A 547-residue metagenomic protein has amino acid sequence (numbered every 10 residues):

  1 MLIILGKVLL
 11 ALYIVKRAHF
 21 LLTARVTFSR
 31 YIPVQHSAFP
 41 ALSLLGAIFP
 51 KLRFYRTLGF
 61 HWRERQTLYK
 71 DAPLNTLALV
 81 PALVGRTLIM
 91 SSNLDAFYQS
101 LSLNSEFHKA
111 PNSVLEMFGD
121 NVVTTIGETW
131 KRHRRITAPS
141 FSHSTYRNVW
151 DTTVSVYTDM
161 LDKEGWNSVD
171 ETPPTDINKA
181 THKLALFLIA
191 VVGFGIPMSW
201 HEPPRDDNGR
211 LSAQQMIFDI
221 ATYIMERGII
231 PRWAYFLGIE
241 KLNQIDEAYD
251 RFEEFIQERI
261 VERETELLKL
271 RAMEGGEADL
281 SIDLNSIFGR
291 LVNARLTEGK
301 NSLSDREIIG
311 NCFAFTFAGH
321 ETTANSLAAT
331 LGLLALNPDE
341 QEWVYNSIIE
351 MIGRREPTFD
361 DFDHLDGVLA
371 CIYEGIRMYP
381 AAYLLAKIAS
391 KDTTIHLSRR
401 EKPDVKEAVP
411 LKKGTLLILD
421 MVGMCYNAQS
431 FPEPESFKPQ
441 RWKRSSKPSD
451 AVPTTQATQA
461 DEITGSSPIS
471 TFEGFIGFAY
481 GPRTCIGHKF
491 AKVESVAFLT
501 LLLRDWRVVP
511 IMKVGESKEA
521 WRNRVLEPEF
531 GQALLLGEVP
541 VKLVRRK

Functional and structural regions predicted by a protein language model:
L2-R132, T152-D159, L184, A248-R251 (+3 more regions): N-terminal membrane-proximal hinge/A-helix region immediately C-terminal to the signal-anchor transmembrane segment
H36-L58, N112-G193, R210-T265, G353-E356 (+1 more regions): Cytochrome P450 catalytic-domain helical core, especially the substrate-recognition surface and oxygen-activation
K51-A72, R355-V405, A428: Conserved cytochrome P450 K-helix E-x-x-R motif and the immediately C-terminal K′/meander segment
E106, L419-G465: Conserved cytochrome P450 K-helix/beta-meander segment immediately N-terminal to the heme-binding cysteine loop
A185, I189, F252, I256 (+5 more regions): Central I-helix of cytochrome P450 enzymes
N208-M216, A272-S286, L333-L384, A389 (+5 more regions): Cytochrome P450 I-helix active-site segment
A248-S326, Q456-E462: Conserved cytochrome P450 catalytic core segment spanning the I/J/K helices
P338-Q341, S470-F472, Y480, T484 (+1 more regions): Cytochrome P450 heme-binding "Cys pocket" and the immediately downstream C-terminal segment
